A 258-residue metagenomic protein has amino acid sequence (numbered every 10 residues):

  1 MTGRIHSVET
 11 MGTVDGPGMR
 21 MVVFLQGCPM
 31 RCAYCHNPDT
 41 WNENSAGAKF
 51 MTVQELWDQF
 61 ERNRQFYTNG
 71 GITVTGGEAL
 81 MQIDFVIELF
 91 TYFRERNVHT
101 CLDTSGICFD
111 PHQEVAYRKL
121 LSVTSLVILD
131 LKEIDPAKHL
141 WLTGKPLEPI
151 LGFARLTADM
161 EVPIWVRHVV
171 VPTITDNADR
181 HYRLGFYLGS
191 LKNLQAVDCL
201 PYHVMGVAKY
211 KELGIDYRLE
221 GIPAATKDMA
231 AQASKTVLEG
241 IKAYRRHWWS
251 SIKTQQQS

Functional and structural regions predicted by a protein language model:
T2-V14, P172-S258: Auxiliary Fe-S-binding modules of radical SAM enzymes
S7-E9, T13-M51: Canonical Radical SAM [4Fe-4S] cluster-binding loop centered on the CxxxCxxC motif and its immediate flanking residues
M11, P38, N63, M160 (+1 more regions): Change "in soluble alpha/beta enzymes" to "in soluble alpha/beta proteins
D39-A46, L140-P146, G214-P223: Short glycine-enriched, charge-decorated loop/helix-capping segments at active-site entrances that position
E43-Q65: Short hydrophobic interaction/assembly module
W57, E61-G71, G76, L80-M205 (+1 more regions): Conserved AdoMet/S-adenosylmethionine-binding subsite of the radical SAM
